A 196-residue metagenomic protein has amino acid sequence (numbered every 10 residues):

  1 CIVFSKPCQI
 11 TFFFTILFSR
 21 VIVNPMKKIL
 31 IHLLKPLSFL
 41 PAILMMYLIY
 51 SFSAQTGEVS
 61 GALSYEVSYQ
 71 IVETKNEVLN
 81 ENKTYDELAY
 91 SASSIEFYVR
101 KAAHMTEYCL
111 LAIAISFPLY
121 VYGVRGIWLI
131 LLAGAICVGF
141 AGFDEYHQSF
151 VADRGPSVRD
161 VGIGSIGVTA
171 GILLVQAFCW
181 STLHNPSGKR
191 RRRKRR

Functional and structural regions predicted by a protein language model:
K27-E107: "…centered on the first transmembrane helix and the immediately adjacent amphipathic helix/loop
P36, Y122-L131, R154-V158: Membrane-helix interface segments
L48-I49, C137-D144: Alpha-helical transmembrane segments of multi-pass membrane proteins
F97-I113, V158-I166: Membrane-interface loop-to-helix entry segments
E107-V121, I166-W180: Membrane-interfacial alpha-helical segments at the cytosolic side of multi-pass membrane proteins
A141-I163: Interfacial helix-loop-helix junctions of multi-pass membrane proteins
L183-R196: Membrane-interfacial, low-structure loops and terminal tails that flank and connect transmembrane helices in multi-pass
